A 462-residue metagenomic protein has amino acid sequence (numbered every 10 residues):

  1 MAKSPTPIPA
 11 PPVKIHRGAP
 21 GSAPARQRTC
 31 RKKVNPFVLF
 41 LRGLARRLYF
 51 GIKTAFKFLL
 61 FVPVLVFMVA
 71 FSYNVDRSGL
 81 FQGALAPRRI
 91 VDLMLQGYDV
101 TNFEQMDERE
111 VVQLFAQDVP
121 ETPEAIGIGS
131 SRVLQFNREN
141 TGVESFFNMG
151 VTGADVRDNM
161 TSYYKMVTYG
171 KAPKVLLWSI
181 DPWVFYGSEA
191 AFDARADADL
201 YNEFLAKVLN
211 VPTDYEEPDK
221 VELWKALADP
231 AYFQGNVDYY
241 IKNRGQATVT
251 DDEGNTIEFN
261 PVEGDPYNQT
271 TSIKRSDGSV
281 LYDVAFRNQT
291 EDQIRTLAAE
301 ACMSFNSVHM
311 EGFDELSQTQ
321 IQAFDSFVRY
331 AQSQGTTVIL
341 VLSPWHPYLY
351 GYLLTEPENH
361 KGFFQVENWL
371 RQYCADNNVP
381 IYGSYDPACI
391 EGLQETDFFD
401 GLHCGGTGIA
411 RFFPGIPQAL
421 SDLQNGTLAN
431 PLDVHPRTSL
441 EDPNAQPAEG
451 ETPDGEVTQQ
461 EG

Functional and structural regions predicted by a protein language model:
M1-I52: N-terminal Lys/Arg-rich, disordered targeting/topogenic segments
K53-N74: Hydrophobic membrane-insertion alpha-helices, especially the h-region of bacterial N-terminal signal peptides
N74-D92: Alpha-helical transmembrane signal-anchor/signal-peptide segments
E121-P212: Membrane-embedded segments
A194-Q334, A429-V457, E461: Secreted/periplasmic serine-hydrolase-like ester/acetyl group-modifying domain
Y330-P357: Active-site segments of SGNH/GDSL-like serine hydrolases that catalyze O-acetyl group transfer/hydrolysis on lipids
Y348-G383: Substrate-gating cap/lid alpha-helix
D397-Q446: Histidine-centered active-site loop/cap adjacent to the catalytic His in serine esterases/O-acetyl transfer systems
